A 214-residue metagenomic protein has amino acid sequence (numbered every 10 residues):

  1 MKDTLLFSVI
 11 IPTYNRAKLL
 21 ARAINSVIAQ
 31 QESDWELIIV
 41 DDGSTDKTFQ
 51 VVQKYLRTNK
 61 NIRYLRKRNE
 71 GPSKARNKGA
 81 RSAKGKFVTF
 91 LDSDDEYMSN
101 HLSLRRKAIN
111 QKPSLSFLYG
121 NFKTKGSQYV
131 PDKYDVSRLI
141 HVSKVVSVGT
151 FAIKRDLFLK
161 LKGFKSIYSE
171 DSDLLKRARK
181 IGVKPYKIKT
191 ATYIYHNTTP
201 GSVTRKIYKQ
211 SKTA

Functional and structural regions predicted by a protein language model:
L5-S8, S26, E36, D173: Cell-envelope/extracellular polymer assembly enzymes that use nucleotide-activated donors
F7-L19, A23, Q30, V40: A conserved hydrophobic helix/loop-capping motif in glycosyltransferases and polysaccharide synthases
L19-A21, D46-K54, E96, N100: Acidic helix N-cap motif at the loop->helix transition within catalytic regions of sugar-transfer enzymes
S26, S33, D41-Q50, N69 (+1 more regions): A conserved acidic beta->alpha catalytic loop
K67-A83: Glycine-rich, basic loop-to-helix element that forms the pyrophosphate-binding segment of sugar-nucleotide handling
V88: Short aromatic/hydrophobic "clamp" motif used to bind/position activated sugar donors
E96, N100-P131: Conserved donor NDP-sugar-binding/catalytic core segment of glycosyltransferases
S137-A214: Conserved nucleotide-sugar donor-binding catalytic segment
